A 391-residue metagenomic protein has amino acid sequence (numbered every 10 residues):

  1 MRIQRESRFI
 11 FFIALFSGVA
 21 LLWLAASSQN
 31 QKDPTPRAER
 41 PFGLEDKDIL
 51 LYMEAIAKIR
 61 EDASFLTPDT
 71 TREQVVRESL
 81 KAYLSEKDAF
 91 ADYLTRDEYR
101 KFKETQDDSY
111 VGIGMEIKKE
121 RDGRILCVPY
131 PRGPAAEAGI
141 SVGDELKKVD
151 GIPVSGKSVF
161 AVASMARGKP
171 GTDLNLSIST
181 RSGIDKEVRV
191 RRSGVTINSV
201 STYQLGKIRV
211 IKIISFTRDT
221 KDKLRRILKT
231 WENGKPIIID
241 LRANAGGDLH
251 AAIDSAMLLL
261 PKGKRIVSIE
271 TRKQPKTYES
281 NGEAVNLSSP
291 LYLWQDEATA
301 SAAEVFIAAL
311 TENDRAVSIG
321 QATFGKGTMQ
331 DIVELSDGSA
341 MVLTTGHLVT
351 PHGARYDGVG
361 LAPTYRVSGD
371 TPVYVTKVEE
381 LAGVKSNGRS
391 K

Functional and structural regions predicted by a protein language model:
R2-D92, K118-R124, G133, G234: Terminal targeting/pro-maturation regions of precursor/exported proteins
A25, D108-K148, I152-G156, R218 (+1 more regions): PDZ/PDZ-like domain segments forming the peptide/carboxylate-binding groove, activating on the N-terminal beta-strands
A57-I125, D173-N175, T180-R189, V195-T202: Extended, small/polar residue-biased N-terminal targeting/export presequences and adjacent propeptide/linker tracts
A63-S64, P68, R72, V128 (+3 more regions): Cleft-lining beta-strand/loop regions that shape enzyme active-site pockets
S85, Y356, P372-K391: Conserved functional hotspot residues or short segments at active or partner-binding sites across diverse domains
L335-D337, V342-H347, A362: Short acidic, Pro/Gly- and aromatic-enriched capping/linker segments at domain boundaries
T350: Short, acidic, Ser/Thr-enriched surface-loop or helix-capping motifs
